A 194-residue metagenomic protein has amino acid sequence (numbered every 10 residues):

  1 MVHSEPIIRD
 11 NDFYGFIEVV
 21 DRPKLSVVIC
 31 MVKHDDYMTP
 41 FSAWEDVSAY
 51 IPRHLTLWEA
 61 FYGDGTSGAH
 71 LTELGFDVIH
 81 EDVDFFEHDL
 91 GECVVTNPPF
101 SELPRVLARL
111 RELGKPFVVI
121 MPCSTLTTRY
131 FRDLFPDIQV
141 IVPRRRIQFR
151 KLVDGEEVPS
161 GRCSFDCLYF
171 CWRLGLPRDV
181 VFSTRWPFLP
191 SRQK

Functional and structural regions predicted by a protein language model:
M1-K194: Class I S-adenosyl-L-methionine-dependent methyltransferase catalytic core
